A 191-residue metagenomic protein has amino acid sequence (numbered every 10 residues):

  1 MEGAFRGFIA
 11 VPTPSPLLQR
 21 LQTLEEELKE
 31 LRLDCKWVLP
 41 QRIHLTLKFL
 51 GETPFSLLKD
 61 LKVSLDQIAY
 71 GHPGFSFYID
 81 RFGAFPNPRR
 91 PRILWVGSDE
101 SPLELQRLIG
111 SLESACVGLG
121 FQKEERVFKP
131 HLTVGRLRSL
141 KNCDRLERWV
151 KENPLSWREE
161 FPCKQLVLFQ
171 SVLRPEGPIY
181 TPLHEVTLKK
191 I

Functional and structural regions predicted by a protein language model:
M1-I191: Histidine-dependent nucleotide/RNA phosphoesterase domain, centered on the 2H-phosphoesterase fold with its duplicated
